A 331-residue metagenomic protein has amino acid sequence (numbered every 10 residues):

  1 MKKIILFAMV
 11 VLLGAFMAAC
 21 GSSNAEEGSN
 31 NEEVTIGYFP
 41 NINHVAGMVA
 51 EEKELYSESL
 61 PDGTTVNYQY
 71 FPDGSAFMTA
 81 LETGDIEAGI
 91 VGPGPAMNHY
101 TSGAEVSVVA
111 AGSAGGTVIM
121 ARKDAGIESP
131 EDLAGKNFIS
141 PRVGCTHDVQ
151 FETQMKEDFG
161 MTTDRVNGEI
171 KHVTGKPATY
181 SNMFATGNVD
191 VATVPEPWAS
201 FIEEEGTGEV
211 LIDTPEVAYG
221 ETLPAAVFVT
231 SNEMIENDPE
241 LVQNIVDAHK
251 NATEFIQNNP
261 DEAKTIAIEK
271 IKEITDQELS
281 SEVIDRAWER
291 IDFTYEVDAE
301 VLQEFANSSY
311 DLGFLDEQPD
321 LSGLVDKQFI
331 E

Functional and structural regions predicted by a protein language model:
M1-I4: Positively charged n-region of N-terminal signal peptides that target proteins for export
F16-A19: C-terminal motif of bacterial Sec signal peptides marking the signal peptidase cleavage site
G21-S23: Bacterial signal peptide processing site
G28, E32-V173, D190, E196: Short, glycine-/small- and polar/acidic-enriched structural segments that line small-molecule recognition paths
P93-P95, V166-E169, V173-E269: Pocket-lining segment of extracytoplasmic ligand-binding domains
H99-V109, K156-F159, F201-E216, T275-E278: Ligand-binding "clamshell"
E236-F314: Secondary-structure end/capping motifs
A306-E331: Conserved C-terminal helix/tail region of periplasmic/extracytoplasmic solute-binding proteins
